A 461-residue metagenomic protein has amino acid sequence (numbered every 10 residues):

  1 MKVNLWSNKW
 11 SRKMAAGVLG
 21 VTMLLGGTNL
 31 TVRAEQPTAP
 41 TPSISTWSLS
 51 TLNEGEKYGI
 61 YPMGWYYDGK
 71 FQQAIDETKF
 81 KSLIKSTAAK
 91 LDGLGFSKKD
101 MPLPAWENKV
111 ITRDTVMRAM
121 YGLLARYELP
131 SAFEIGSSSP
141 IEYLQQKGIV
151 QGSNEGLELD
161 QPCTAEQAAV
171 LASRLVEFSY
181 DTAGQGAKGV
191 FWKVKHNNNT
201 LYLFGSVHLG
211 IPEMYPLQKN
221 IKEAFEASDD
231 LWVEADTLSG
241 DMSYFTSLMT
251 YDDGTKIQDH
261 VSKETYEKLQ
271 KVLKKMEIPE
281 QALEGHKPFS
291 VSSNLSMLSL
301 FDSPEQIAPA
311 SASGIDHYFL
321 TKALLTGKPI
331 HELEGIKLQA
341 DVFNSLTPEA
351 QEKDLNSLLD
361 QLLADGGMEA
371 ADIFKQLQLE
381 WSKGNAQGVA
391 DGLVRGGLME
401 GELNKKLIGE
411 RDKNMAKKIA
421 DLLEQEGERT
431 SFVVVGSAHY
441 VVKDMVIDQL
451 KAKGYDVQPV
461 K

Functional and structural regions predicted by a protein language model:
M1-G17: Bacterial Sec-dependent N-terminal signal peptides
K2-W6, L25-G186: N-terminal propeptides
G17-G26: Bacterial N-terminal signal peptides
L52, E77, K81-K85, R113 (+14 more regions): Extracytoplasmic/secreted envelope proteins and their assembly/folding machinery, especially bacterial periplasmic
K57-Y61, K85-F96, Y121-L129, Q145-I149 (+10 more regions): Sec-exported extracytoplasmic/periplasmic mature domains
T182-T200: N- or domain-start disorder-to-order transition segments that initiate the globular core
H196-L403: Structured, acidic catalytic/metal-binding patches in enzyme active sites
L398-K461: A cross-kingdom marker for long, charged
